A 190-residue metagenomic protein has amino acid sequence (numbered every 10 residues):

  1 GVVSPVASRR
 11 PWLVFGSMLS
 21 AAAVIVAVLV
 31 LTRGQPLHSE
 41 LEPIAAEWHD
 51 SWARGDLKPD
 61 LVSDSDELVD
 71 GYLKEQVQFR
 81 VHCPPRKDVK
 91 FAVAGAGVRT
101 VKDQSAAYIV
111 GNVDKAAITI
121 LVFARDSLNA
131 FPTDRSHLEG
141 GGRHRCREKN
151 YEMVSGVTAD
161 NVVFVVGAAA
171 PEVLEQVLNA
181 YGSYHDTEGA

Functional and structural regions predicted by a protein language model:
G1-A7, G97-G111: Short N-terminal secondary-structure initiator segments
G1-F15, A23-V24: Positively biased amphipathic helices and basic secretion/translocation or surface-docking motifs that either flank
L13-S20, V26-A106, R143: Juxtamembrane extracytoplasmic segments of single-/few-pass membrane proteins
G71-V81, F123-L138: Short, basic/low-complexity N-terminal boundary segments at the transition from targeting/disordered tails
G95, V122, G167: Pocket-edge structural micro-motifs
A106-P132: A short acidic-to-branched-hydrophobic micro-motif
V113-D114, L138-A190: A short, solvent-exposed beta-edge/loop patch
